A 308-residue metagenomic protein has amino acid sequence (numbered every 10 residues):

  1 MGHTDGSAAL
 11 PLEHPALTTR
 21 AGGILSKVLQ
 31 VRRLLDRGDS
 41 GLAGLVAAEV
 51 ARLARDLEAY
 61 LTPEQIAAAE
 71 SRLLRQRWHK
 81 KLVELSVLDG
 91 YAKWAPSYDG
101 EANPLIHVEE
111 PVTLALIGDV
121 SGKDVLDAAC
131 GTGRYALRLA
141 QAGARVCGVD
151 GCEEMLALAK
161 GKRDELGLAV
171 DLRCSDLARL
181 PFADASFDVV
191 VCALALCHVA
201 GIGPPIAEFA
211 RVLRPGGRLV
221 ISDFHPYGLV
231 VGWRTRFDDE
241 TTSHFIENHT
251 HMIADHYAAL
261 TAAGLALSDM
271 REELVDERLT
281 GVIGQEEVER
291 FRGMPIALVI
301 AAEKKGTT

Functional and structural regions predicted by a protein language model:
A9-I66, E70-V120, R134, R138 (+3 more regions): Conserved class I S-adenosyl-L-methionine
D124-A128, T132-R179: Class I SAM-dependent methyltransferase SAM/SAH-binding core
A178-V189: A short acidic, Gly/Pro-enriched loop at the edge of an enzyme's catalytic core that lines a small-molecule cofactor
V189-I202: A short SAM/SAH-binding and catalytic strip from SAM-dependent methyltransferases
G203-P215: A short glycine-rich, Lys/Arg-flanked "PGG" loop and its adjoining helix->strand segment in the class I
R218-E247: Conserved class I S-adenosyl-L-methionine
N248-R271: Short alpha-helix
I283-T308: Core SAM-dependent methyltransferase catalytic element
